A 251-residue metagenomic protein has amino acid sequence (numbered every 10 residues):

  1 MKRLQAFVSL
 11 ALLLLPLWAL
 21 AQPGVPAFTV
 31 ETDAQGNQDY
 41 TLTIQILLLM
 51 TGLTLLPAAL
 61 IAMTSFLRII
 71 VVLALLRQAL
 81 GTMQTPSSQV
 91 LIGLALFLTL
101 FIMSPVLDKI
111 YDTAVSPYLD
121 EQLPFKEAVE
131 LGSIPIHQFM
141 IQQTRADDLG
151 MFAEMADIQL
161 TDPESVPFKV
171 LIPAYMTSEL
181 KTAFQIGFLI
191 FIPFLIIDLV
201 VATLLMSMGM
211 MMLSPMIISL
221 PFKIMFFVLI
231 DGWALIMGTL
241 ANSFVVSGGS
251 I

Functional and structural regions predicted by a protein language model:
M1-Q22: N-terminal secretory/membrane targeting signals
L20-I251: Hydrophobic alpha-helical segments and their helix-loop boundaries in membrane and membrane-proximal proteins
